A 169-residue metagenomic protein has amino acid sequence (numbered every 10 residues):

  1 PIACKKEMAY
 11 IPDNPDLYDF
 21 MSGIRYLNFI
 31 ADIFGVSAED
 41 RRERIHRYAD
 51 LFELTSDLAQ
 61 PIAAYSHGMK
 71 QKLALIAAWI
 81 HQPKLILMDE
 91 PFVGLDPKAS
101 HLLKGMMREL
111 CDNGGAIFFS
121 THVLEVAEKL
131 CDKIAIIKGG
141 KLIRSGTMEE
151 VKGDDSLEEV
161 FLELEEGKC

Functional and structural regions predicted by a protein language model:
N28, D32, E39-D57: Conserved ABC ATPase "signature" region
P61-Y65: Conserved ABC ATPase signature
I86-E90: Catalytic Walker B motif of ABC-type/P-loop ATPase nucleotide-binding domains
S100-N113: Helical segment within the ABC ATPase nucleotide-binding domain
A127-K129: A short, surface-exposed alpha-helical micro-motif characterized by mixed small hydrophobic and charged/polar residues
S145-G146: ABC ATPase "signature
